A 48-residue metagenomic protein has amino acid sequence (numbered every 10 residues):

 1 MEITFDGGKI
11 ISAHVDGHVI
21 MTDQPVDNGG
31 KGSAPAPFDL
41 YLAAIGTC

Functional and structural regions predicted by a protein language model:
M1-A43: Extended beta-strand/beta-hairpin segments
A44-C48: Short, thiol/selenol-centered motifs that function as redox-active sites or metal-ligating centers
